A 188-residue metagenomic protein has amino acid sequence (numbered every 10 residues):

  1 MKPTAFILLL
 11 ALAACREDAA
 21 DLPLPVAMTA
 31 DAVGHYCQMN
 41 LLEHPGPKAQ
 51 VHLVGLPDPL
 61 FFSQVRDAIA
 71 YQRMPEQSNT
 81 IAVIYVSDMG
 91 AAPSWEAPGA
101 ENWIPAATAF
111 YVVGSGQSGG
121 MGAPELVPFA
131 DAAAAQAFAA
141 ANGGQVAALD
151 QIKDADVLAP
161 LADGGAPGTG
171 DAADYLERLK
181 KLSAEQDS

Functional and structural regions predicted by a protein language model:
M1-A13: Sec-dependent bacterial lipoprotein signal peptides
C15-D18: Bacterial signal peptide processing site
A20-V26: Electrostatic cytochrome c docking/interface patches
V26-F61, V65-R66: Post-signal-peptide N-terminal segment of Sec-exported extracytoplasmic proteins
L42, R73-Q77, A140-G143, A184: Sec-exported extracytoplasmic/periplasmic mature domains
D58-F61, V65-I104, Y111, S115-G122: Mid-length scaffold segments of soluble, non-membrane domains
A123-F129: A short, exposed loop/beta-hairpin motif centered on an aromatic-Gly-Thr core
D131-A134, A139-S188: C-terminal partner/receptor-binding element of secreted or periplasmic proteins
